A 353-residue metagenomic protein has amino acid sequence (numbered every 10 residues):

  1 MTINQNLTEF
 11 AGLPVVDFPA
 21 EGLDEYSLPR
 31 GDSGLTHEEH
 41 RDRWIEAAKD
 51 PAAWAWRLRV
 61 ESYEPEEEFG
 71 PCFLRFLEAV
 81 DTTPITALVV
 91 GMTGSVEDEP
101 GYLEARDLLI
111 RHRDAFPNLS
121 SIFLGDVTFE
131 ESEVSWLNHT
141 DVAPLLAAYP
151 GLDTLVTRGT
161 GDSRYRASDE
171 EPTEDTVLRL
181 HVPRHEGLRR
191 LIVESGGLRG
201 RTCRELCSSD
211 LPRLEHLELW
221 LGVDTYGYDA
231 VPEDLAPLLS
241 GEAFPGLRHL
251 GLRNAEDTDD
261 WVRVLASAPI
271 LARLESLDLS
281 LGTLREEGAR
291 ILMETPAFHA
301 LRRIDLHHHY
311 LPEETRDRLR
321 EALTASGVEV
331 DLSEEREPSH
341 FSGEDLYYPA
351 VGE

Functional and structural regions predicted by a protein language model:
M1-S62, P237-S240, G246-H249, E275 (+2 more regions): C-terminal capping region of solenoid repeat domains
T2-S135, S163-R166, P212: Extended repeat-based scaffolds of very large eukaryotic assembly and lipid-transport proteins
H37-W44, E67-L77, E99-H112, S132-P144 (+6 more regions): Leucine-rich repeat
K49-W54, D81-T86, D114-S121, A147-T154 (+6 more regions): Leucine-rich repeat
W54-S62, C72-F73, V89-M92, L145 (+6 more regions): Generic detector of bulky aromatic hydrophobic side chains
W56-P65, V89-E97, F123-S135, V156-H181 (+7 more regions): Concave beta-strand-loop units of leucine-rich repeat
F244-N254, V262-L265, L271, L281 (+2 more regions): Long, charged, low-complexity, helical-prone intrinsically disordered regions
